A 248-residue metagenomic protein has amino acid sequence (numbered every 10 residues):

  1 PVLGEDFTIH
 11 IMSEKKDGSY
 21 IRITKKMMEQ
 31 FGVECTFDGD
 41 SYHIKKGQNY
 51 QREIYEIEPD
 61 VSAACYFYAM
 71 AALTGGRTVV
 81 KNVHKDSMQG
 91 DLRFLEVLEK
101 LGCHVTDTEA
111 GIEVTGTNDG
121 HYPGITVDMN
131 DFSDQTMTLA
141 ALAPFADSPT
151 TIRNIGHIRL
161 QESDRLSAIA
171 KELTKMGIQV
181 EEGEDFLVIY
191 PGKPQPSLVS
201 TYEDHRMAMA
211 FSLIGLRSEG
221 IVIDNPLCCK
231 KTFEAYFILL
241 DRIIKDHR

Functional and structural regions predicted by a protein language model:
P1-R248: Short, structured segments at the rim of ligand-binding sites
